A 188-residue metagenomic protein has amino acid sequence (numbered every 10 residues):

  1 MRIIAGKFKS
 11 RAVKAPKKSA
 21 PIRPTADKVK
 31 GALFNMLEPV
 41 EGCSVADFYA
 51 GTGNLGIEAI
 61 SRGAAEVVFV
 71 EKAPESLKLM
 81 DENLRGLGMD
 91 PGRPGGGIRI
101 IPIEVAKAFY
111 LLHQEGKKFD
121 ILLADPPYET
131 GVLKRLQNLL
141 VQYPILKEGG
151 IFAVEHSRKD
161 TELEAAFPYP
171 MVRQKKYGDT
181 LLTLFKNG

Functional and structural regions predicted by a protein language model:
M1-G188: Class I S-adenosyl-L-methionine-dependent methyltransferase catalytic core
